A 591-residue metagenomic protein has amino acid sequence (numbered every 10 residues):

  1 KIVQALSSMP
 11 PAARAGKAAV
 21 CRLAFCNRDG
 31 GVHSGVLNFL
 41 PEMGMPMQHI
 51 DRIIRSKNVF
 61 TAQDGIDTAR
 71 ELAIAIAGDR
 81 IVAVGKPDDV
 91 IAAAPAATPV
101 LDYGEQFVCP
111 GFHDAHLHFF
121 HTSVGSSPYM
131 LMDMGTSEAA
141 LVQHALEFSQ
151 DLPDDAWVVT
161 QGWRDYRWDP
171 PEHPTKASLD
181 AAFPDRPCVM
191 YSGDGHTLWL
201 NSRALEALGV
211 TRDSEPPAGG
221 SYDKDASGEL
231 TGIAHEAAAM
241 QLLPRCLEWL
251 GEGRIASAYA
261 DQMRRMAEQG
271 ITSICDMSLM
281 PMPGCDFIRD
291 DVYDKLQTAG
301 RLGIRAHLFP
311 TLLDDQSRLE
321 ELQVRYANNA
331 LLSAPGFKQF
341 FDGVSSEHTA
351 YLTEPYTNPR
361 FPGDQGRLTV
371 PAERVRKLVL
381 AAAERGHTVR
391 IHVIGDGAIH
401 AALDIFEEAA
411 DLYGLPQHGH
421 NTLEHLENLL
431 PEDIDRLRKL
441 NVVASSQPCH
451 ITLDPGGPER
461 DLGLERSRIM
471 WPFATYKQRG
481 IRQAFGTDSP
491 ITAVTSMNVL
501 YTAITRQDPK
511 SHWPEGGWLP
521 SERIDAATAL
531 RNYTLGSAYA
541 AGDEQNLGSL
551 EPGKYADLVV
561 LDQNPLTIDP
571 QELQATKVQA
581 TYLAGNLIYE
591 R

Functional and structural regions predicted by a protein language model:
S7-S8, R14: Low-acidity, Ser/Thr- and Arg-rich intrinsically disordered low-complexity segments
H33-P46: Short, Lys/Arg-enriched N-terminal segments with co-localized hydrophobic residues within the first ~10-30 amino acids
H49-S56, F60-A62, I66-E320, S346-I394 (+6 more regions): Divalent metal-binding segments
H118, L331-T349, V442-T452: Non-cysteine beta-strand/loop elements that form the S-adenosyl-L-methionine
A299, Q323-N329, R438-K439: Acidic (Asp/Glu)-rich catalytic clusters
L380-R390, G397-N421, L426, P431-D435 (+3 more regions): His/Asp/Glu-enriched, well-ordered alpha-helical/loop segment that forms or immediately abuts the divalent-metal
